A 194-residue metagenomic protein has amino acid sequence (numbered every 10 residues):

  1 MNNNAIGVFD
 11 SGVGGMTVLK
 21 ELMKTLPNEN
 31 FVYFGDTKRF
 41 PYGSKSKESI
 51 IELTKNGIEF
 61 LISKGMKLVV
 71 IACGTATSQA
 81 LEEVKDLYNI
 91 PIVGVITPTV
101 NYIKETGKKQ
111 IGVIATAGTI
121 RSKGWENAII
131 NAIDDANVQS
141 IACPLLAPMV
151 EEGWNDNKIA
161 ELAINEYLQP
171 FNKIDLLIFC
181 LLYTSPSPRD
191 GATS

Functional and structural regions predicted by a protein language model:
M1-S185, R189: Non-catalytic structural scaffold of enzyme domains
